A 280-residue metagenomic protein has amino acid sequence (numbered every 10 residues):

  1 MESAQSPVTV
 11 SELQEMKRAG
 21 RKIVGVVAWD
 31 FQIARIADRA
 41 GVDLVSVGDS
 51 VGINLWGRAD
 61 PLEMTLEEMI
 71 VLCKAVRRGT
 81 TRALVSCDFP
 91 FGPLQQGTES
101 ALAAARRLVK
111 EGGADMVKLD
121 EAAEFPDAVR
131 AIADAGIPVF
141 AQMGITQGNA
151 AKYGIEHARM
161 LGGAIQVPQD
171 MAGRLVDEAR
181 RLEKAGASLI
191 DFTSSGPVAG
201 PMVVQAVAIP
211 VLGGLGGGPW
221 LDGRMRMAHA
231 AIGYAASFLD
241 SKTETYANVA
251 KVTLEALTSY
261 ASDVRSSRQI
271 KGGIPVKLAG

Functional and structural regions predicted by a protein language model:
E2-G280: Alpha/beta enzyme core
